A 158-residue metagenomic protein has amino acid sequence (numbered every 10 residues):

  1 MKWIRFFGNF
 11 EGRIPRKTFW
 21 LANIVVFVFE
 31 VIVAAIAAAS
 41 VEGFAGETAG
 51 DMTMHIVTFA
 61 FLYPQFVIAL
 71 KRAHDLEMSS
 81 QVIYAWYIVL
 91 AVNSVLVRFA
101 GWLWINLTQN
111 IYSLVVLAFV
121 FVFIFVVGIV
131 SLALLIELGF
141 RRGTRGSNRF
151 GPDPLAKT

Functional and structural regions predicted by a protein language model:
M1-F29, Q65-Q81, I136-T158: Membrane-interface extramembranous regions at the lipid-water interface
R13, F44-G50: Short juxtamembrane and helix-loop transition motifs at transmembrane-helix boundaries in membrane proteins
W20-I36, A60, I88, V92 (+1 more regions): Hydrophobic, lipid-facing residues on alpha-helical transmembrane segments of integral membrane proteins
N23-V25, I124-G128: Hydrophobic H-region at the start of alpha-helical membrane spans
I36-F44, A100-Q109: Juxtamembrane "helix-exit" motif on the non-cytosolic side of transmembrane helices
G50-M54, F119: Short alpha-helical transmembrane interface motifs in multi-pass membrane proteins
H55-M78, Y84-A100, V126-N148: Membrane-cytosol interface at the C-terminal ends of transmembrane alpha helices in small multi-pass membrane proteins
Q109-V122: Membrane-interface segments at the starts/ends of alpha-helical transmembrane spans
